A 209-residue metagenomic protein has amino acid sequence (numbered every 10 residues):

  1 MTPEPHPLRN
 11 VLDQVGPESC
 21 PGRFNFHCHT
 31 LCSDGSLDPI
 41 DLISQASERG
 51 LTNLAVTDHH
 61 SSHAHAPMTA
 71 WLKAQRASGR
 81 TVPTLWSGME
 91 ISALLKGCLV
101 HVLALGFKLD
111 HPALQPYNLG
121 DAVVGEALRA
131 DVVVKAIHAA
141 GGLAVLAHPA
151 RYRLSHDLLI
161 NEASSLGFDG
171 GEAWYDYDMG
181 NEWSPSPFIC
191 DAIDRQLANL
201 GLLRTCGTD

Functional and structural regions predicted by a protein language model:
T2-S19, H65-D169: Extended substrate/RNA-proximal surfaces in nucleic-acid metabolism proteins
F26, T57, M89, A147 (+1 more regions): Active-site flanking residues adjacent to catalytic metal/cofactor-binding acidic residues
H29-S36, A113-G120, G180: Acidic/histidine-rich helix-loop elements that form or flank divalent-metal/phosphate-binding sites at the catalytic
L31-D34, N53-A66, L94, A150-S155 (+3 more regions): Active-site environment of divalent metal-dependent phosphoester hydrolases
L37-D41, H156-E162, P185-A192: Charged helix-capping and loop-helix junction motifs
I43-A64, T84-W86, G142-V145: Divalent metal-dependent hydrolysis catalytic cores, especially in the metallo-beta-lactamase
Q45-R49, I137, A163, L197: Generic structural signal for hydrophobic
G201-D209: Short acidic/histidine-rich active-site segments
